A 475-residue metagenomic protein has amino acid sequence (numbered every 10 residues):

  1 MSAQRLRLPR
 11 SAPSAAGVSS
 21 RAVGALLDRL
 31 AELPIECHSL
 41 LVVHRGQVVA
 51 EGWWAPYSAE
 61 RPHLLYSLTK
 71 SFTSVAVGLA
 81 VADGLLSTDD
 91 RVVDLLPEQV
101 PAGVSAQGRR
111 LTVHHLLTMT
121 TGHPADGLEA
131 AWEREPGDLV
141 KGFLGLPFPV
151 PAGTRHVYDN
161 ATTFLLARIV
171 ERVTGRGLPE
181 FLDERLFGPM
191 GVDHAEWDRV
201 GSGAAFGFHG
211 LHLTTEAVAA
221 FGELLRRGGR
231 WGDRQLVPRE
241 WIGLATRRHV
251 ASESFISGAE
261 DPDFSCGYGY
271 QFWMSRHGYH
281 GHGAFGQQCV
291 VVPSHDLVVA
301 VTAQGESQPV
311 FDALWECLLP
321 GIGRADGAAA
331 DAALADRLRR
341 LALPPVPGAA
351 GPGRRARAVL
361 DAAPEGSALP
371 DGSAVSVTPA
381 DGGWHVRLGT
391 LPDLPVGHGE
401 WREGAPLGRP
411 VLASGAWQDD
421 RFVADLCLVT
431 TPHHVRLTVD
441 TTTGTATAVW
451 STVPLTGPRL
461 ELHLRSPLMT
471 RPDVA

Functional and structural regions predicted by a protein language model:
V18-R21, Q47-G52, R91-D94, T118 (+2 more regions): Short, charged, amphipathic alpha-helices and their helix-cap/turn boundaries
A22-S58, T88, D296-A300: A short, well-structured edge-of-sheet supersecondary motif
G46, H63-D89, L116, L166-V170 (+1 more regions): Active-site SXXK
L64, D83-T121, G145, V173-H209 (+1 more regions): Active-site helix/loop module of the DD-peptidase/beta-lactamase fold, centered on the serine-lysine SxxK catalytic
T162-I169, H209-R230, Q287-Q304: Active-site-proximal alpha-helical segments within enzyme catalytic domains
G243-V299: Active-site Gly/Thr loop motif
G283-P345: Structured C-terminal helix/loop/strand segments within mature extracytoplasmic catalytic/sensor domains
A329-A475: Peripheral terminal and inter-domain segments
